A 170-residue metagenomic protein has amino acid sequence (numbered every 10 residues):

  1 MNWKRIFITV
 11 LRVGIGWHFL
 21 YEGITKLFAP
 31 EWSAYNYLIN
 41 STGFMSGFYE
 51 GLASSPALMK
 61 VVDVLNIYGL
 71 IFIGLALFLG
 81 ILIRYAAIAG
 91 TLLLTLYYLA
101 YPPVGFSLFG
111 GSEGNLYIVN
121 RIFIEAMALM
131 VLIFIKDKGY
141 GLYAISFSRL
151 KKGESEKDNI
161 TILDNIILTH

Functional and structural regions predicted by a protein language model:
M1-L38, G51-F72, L79-H170: Extended, low-polarity transmembrane helix blocks
M45-G51: Short, positively charged
